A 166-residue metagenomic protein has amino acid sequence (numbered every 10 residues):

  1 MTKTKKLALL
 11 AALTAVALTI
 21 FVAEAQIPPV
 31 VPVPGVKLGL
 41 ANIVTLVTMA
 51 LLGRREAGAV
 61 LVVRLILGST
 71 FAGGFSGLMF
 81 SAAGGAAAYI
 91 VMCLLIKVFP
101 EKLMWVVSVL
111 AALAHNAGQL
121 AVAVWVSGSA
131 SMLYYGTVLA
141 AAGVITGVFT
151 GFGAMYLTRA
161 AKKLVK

Functional and structural regions predicted by a protein language model:
M1-T48: Hydrophobic transmembrane alpha-helices
T2-L13, L38, N42, A57 (+5 more regions): Residue-level signature of transmembrane alpha-helical entry/exit and packing/kink sites in multi-pass membrane
A8, A12, T19, V60 (+2 more regions): Short helix-perturbing small/polar motifs within transmembrane alpha-helices
F21-L38, V63-M92, V126-S131, Y135-G136: Interfacial aromatic-anchored transmembrane helix boundaries in multi-pass membrane proteins
I27-V33, L46-E56, G74-M79, V106-V109: Short, amphipathic, aromatic/basic-enriched membrane-interface segments that mark the entry/exit of transmembrane
P28, T45, M49, V60 (+2 more regions): Alpha-helical transmembrane segments and their lipid-water interface positions in multi-pass membrane proteins
L40-R54, V91-L95: Generic transmembrane alpha-helix motif of multi-pass integral membrane proteins
G74, L78-M79, K97-K166: Membrane-embedded alpha-helical hairpins and interfacial helices in multi-pass inner-membrane proteins
